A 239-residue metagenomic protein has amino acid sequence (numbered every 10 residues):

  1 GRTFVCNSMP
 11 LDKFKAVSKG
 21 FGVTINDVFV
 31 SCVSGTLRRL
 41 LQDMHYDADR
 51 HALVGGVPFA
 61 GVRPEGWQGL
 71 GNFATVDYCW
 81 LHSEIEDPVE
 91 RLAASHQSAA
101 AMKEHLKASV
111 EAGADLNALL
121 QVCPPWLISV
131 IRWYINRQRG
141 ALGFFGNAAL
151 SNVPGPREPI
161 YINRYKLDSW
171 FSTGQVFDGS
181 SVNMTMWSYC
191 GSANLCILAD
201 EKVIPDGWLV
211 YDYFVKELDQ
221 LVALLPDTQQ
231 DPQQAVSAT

Functional and structural regions predicted by a protein language model:
G1-A60: Gly/Ser/Thr-rich phosphate-binding loops and adjoining beta-strand/alpha-helix segments that form adenosine-phosphate
G1-N7, G143-T185: Flexible, Gly/Pro-enriched loop and linker segments at secondary-structure and domain junctions
R2-C6, W67-P156: Helical lid/core segments from catalytic subdomains that handle acyl or acyl-like groups
K13, F21-G22, R63-E65, W80-E86 (+1 more regions): A generic structural motif
T24-V28, T36-H45, Y78, E86 (+4 more regions): Soluble, non-transmembrane catalytic domains of enzymes that act on hydrophobic metabolites at membranes
V28-F29, V33, S95, L150 (+2 more regions): Short strand-loop-helix active-site module centered on a catalytic nucleophile
H45-G69, Q230-A238: Small-residue-rich loop/turn and linker elements
D178-Q233: Extended, hydrophobic beta-loop-alpha segments that form or line the acyl/peptidyl-thioester binding and transfer paths
